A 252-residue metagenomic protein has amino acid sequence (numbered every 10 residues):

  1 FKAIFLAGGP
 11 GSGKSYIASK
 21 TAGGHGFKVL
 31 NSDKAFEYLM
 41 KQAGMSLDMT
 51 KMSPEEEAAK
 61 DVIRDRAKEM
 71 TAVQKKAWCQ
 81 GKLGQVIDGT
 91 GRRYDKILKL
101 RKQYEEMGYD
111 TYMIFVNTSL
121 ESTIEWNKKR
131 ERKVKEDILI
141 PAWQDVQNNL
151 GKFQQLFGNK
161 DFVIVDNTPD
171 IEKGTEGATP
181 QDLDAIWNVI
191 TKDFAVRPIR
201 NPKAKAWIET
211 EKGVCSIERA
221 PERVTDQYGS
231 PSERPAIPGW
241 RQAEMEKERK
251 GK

Functional and structural regions predicted by a protein language model:
I4-F5: Short hydrophobic/aromatic beta-strand immediately N-terminal to the Walker A/P-loop
G9-P10: The conserved Walker
G13: Conserved glycine(s) of the Walker
Y16-G84, D95: Conserved substrate/cofactor phosphate-moiety recognition/catalytic segment in nucleotide-dependent phosphotransferases
F27, Q85, T111, K160-F162: Hydrophobic anchor at the start of a short beta-strand that flanks the dinucleotide cofactor-binding loop
K34-F36, R92-R93, N117-S122, P169-E172: Conserved nucleotide-binding/hydrolysis micro-motifs of P-loop NTPases
R92, E105-W126: Conserved phosphate-donor/acceptor-positioning beta-strand/loop module used by diverse small-molecule
L120-G251: Conserved GTP-binding G-domain of TRAFAC-class P-loop NTPases and closely related GTPase folds
